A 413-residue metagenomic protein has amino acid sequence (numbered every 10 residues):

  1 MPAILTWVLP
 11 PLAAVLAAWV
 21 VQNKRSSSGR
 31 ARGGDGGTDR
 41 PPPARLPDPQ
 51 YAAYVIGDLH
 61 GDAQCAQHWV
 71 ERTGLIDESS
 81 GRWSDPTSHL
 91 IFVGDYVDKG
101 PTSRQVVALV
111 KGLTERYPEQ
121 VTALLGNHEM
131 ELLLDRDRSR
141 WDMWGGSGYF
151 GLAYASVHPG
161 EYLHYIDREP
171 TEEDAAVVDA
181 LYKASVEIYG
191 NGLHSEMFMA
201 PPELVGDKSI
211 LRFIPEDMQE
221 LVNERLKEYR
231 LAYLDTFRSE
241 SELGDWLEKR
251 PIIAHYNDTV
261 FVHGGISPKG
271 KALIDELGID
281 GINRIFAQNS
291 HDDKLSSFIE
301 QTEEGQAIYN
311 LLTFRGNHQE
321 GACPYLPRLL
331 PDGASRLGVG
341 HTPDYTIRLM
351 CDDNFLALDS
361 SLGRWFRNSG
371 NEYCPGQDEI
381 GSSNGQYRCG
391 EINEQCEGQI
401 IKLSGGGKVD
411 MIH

Functional and structural regions predicted by a protein language model:
P2-H413: Feature recognizes metal-dependent phosphohydrolase scaffolds
